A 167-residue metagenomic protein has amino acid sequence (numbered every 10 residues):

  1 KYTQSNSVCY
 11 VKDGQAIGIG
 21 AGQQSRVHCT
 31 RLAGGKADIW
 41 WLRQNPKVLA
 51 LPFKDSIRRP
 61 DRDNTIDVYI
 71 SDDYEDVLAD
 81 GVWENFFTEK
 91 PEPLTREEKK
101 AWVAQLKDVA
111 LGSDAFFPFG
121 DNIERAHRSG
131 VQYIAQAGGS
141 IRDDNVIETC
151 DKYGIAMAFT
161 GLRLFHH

Functional and structural regions predicted by a protein language model:
K1-T3: Phosphate-interacting basic helix/loop segments used at nucleotide- and nucleic-acid interfaces
N6-G14: Short beta-strand scaffold segments in enzyme catalytic cores
Q24-H167: Feature captures the catalytic cores and cofactor-binding loops of soluble hydro-lyases/lyases that act on carboxylate
